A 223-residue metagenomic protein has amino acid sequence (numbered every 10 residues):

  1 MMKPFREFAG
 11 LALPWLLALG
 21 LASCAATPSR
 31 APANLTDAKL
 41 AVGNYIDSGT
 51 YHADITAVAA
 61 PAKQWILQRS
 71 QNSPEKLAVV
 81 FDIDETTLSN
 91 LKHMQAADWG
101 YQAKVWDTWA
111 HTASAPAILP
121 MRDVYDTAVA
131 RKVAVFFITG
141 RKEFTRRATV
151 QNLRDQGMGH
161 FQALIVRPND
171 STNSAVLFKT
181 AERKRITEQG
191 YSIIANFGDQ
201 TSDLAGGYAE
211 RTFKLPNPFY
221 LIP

Functional and structural regions predicted by a protein language model:
P4-F5, A22-F81: Non-catalytic pre-domain segments flanking phosphatase-related domains
L11-A22: Bacterial N-terminal signal peptides
P28-L40, A53, E75, V133 (+2 more regions): C-terminal cap/substrate-recognition subdomain and adjoining C-terminal extension of metal-dependent phosphatase-like
Y51-A62, A117-V124, T145, T149 (+1 more regions): Stable alpha-helical elements in mature extracytoplasmic
P61, W65-N72, L91-M94, V124-A134 (+2 more regions): Structured segments of extracytoplasmic/periplasmic soluble domains in secreted or envelope-associated proteins
P74-Q95: Active-site-adjacent structural elements in enzyme catalytic domains
L88-A117: Metal-dependent phosphoesterase signature
W106-F136, E143-F144: Short, acidic loop-to-helix structural element flanking the phosphoryl-transfer center in phosphate-processing enzymes
